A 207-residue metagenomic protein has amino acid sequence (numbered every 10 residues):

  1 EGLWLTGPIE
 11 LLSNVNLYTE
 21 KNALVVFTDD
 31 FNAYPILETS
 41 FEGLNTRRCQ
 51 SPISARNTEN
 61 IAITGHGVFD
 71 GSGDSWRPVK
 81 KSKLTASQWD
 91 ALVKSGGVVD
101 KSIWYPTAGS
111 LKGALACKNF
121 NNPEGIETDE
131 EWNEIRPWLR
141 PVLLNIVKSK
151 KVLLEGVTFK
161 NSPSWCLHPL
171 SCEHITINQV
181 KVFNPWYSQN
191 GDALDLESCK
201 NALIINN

Functional and structural regions predicted by a protein language model:
E1-N207: Extracellular/periplasmic carbohydrate-active domains that bind, remodel, or depolymerize complex polysaccharides
